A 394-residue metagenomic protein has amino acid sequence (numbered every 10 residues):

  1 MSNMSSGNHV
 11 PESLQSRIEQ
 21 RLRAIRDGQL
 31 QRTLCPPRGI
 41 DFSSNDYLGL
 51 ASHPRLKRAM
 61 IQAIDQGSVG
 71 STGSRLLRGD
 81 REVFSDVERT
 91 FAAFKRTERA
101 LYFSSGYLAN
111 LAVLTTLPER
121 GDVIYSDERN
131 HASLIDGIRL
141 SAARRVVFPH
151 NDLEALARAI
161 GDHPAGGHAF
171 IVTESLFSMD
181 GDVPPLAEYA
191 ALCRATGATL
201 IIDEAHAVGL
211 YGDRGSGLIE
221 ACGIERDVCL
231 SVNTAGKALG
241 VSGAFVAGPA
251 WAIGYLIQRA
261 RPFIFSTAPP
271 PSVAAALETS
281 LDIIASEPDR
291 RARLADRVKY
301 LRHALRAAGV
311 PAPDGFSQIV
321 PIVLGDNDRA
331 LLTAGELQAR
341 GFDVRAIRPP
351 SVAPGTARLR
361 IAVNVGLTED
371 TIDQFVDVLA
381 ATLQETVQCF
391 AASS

Functional and structural regions predicted by a protein language model:
M1-N3, P54, R58, Q62 (+4 more regions): PLP-dependent enzyme catalytic core of the Aspartate aminotransferase-like
V10-G70, A198: N-terminal "arm"/small-domain region of PLP-dependent enzymes with the aminotransferase-like
L50-A51, A292-L301, R306-G341, G355-T356 (+2 more regions): Conserved PLP-binding catalytic core of the aspartate aminotransferase-like
R58, S68-S105: Conserved N-terminal alpha-helix of the aminotransferase class I/II PLP-enzyme fold
V113-A132: Conserved PLP-anchoring active-site segment centered on the Schiff-base-forming lysine
V146-I202: Active-site phosphate-binding strand-loop segment of PLP-dependent enzymes
R214, E220-Y255: Active-site PLP attachment segment
A268-E287, R293, R297, R306-A307: Structural motif of enzymes handling amino- and sulfur-group chemistry
